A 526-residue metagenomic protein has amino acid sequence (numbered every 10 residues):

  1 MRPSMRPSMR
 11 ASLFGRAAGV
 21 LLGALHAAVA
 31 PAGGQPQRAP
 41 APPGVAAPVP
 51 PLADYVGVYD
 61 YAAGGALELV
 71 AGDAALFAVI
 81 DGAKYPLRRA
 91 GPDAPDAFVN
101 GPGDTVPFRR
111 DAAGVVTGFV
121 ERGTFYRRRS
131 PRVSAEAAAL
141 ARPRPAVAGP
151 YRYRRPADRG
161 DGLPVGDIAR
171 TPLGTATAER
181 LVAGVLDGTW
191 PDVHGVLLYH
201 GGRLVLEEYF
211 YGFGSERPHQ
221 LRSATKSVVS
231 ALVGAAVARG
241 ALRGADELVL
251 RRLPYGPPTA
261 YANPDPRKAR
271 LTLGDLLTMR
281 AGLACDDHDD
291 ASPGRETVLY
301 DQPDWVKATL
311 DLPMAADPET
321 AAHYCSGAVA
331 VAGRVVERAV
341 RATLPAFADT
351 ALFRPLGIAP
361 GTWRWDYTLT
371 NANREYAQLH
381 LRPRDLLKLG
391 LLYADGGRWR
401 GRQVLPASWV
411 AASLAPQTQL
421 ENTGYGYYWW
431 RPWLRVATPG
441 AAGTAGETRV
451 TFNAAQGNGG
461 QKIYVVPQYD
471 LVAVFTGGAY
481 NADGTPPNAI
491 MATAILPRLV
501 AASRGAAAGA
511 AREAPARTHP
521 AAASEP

Functional and structural regions predicted by a protein language model:
H26, A30-R155, S524: Peripheral terminal and inter-domain segments
A83-P92, P360-W363, A411-V472, A510-E513 (+1 more regions): Active-site Gly/Thr loop motif
G123, D187-G195, Y211-L253, P264-L271 (+2 more regions): Short active-site loop at a secondary-structure junction that contains or immediately precedes the catalytic residue(s)
A178, V182, R203-E208, E247-R251 (+2 more regions): Short, charged, amphipathic alpha-helices and their helix-cap/turn boundaries
V182-F213, I463-Y464, D470-V474: A short, well-structured edge-of-sheet supersecondary motif
G202, Q220-A245, L276, A332-V336 (+1 more regions): Active-site SXXK
S230, A328-V335, E375-W399, Q461-G477: Active-site-proximal alpha-helical segments within enzyme catalytic domains
R239-L283, D311-M314, R338-L381: Active-site helix/loop module of the DD-peptidase/beta-lactamase fold, centered on the serine-lysine SxxK catalytic
